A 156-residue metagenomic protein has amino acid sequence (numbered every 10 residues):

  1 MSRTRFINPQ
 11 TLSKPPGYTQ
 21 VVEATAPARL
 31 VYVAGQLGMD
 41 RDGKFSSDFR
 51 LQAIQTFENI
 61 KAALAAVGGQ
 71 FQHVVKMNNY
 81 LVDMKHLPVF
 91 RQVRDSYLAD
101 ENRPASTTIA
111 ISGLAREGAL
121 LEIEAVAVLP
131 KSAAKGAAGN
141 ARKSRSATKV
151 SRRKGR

Functional and structural regions predicted by a protein language model:
M1-R156: Short, polar/acidic, helix-capping and beta-turn segments at strand->helix junctions that line the mouths
